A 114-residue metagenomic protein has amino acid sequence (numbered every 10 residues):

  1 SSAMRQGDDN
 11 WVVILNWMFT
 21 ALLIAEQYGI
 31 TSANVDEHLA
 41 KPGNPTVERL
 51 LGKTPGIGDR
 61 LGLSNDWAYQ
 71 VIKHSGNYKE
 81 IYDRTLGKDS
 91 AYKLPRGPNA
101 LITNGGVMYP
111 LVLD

Functional and structural regions predicted by a protein language model:
S1-D66, L111-D114: Extended ligand-binding regions for polar small-molecule ligands
V47-D114: C-terminal functional modules
